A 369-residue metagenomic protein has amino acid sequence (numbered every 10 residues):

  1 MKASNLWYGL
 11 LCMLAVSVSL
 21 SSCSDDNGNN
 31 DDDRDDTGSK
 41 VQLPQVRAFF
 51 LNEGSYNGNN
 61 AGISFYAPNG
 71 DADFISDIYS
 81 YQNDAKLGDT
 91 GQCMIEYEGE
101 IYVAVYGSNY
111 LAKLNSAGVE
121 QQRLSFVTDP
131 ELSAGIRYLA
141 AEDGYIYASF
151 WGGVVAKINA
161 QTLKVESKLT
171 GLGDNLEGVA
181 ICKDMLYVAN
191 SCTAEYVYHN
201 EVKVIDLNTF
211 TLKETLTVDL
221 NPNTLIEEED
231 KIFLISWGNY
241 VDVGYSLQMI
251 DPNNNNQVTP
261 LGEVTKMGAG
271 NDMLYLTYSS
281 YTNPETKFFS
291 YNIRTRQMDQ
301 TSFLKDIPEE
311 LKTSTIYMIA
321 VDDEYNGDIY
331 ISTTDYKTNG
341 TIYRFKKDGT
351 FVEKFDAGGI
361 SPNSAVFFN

Functional and structural regions predicted by a protein language model:
M1-A48: Bacterial Sec-dependent N-terminal signal peptides
G38, G88-C93, L132-A141, D174-K183 (+5 more regions): Repeated scaffold domains used in trafficking and secretory/extracellular systems, primarily beta-propellers
P44-A48, E98-G99, D143-G144, K183-D184 (+3 more regions): Short coil/turn segments that connect the beta-strands within blades of beta-propeller domains
F50-G58, V103-G107, Y147-G152, V188-V197 (+3 more regions): Conserved beta-strand positions in repeat-built beta-propeller and related beta-rich domains
N57-F65, Y110-K113, V154-A156, Y196-K203 (+3 more regions): Structural motif
P68-G70, N115-V119, N159-L163, D206-F210 (+3 more regions): Short loop/turn segments that connect beta-strands within beta-propeller blades
A72-K86, E120-P130, K164-T170, T211-L216 (+3 more regions): A short beta-strand motif characteristic of beta-propeller blades
D335, Y343, K347-N369: Blade-level signature of beta-propeller repeat domains, shared across WD40, Kelch, NHL, RCC1 and BNR/Asp-box propellers
